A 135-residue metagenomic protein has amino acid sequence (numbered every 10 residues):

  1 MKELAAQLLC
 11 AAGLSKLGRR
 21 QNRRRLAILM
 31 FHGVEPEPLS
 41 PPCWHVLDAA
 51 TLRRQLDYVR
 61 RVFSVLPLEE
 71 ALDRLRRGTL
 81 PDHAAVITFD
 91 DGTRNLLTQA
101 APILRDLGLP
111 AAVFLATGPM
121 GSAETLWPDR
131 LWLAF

Functional and structural regions predicted by a protein language model:
M1-I87, T93-F135: Terminal accessory/targeting
